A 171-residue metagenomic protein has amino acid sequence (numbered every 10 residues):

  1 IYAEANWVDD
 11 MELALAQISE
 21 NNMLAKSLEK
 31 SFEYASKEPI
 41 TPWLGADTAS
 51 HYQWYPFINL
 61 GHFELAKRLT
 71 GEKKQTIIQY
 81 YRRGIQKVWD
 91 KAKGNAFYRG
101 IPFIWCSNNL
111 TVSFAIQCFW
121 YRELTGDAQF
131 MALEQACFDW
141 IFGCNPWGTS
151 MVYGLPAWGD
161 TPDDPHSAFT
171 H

Functional and structural regions predicted by a protein language model:
I1-V8: N-terminal carbohydrate-binding/catalytic regions of secreted carbohydrate-active enzymes
A3, A46, S50, W54 (+2 more regions): Structural signature of alpha-solenoid helical repeat scaffolds
V8-E33, Q53-K93, I104-H171: Aromatic (Trp/Tyr) and acidic
E38-L44, D90-I101: Acidic/His metal-coordination segments adjacent to aromatic residues that form catalytic metal sites in metalloenzymes
